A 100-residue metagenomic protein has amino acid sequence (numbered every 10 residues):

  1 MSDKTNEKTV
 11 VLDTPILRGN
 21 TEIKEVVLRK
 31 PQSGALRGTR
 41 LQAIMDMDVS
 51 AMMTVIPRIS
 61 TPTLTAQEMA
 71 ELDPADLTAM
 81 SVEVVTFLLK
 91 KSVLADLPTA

Functional and structural regions predicted by a protein language model:
S2-A100: Short, surface-exposed, charged amphipathic helix/loop patches that serve as local interaction elements
